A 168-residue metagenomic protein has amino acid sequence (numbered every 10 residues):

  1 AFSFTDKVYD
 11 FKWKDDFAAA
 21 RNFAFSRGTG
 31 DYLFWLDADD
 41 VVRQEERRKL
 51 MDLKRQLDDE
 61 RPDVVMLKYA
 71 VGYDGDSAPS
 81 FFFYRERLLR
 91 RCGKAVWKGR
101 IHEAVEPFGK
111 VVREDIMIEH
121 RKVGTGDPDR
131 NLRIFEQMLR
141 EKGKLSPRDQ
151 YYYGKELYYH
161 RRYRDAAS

Functional and structural regions predicted by a protein language model:
A1-D10, K14, F23, R27: Acidic donor-binding segment of Leloir-type glycosyltransferases
D15-D16, D40: Alpha/beta-hydrolase active-site loop signature
A19-F25, V42-D165: Catalytic-site signature of metal-activated, phosphate-bearing donor transferases, centered on the GT-A/GT-A-like
L33: Short aromatic/hydrophobic "clamp" motif used to bind/position activated sugar donors
L36-A38: Catalytic metal- and UDP-sugar-binding loop of GT-A-like glycosyltransferases, i.e., residues flanking the conserved
